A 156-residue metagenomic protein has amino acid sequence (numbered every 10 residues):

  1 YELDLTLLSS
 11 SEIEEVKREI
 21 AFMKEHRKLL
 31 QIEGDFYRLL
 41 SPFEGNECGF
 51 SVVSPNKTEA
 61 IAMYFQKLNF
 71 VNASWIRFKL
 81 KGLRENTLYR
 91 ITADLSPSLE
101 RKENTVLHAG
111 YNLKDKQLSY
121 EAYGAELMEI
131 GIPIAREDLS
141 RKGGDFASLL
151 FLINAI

Functional and structural regions predicted by a protein language model:
Y1-K102, V106, G110-I134, L139-G143: Active-site-proximal substrate-binding groove within the catalytic cores of carbohydrate-active enzymes
D138-I156: Generic C-terminus detector
